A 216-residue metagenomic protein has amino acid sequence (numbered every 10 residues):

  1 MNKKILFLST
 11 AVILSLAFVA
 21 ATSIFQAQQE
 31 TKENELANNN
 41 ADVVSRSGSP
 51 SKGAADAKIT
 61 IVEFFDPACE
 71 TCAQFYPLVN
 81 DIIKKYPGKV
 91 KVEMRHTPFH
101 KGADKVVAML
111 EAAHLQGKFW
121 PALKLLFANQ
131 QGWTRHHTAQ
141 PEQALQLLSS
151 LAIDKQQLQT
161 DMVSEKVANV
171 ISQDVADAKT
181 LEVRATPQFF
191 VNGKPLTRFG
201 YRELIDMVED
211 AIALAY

Functional and structural regions predicted by a protein language model:
M1-T22, A27, Q146-Y216: C-terminal cap of thioredoxin/glutaredoxin-like
Q26-N40: Ser/Thr/Pro/Gly-rich low-complexity linker/stalk segments immediately outside membranes or between
D42-I59, K84: A short beta-strand-turn-helix
V43-V44, Q74, V170: Short secondary-structure boundary/capping elements
R46-P50, L78-V79, V175-D177: A generic local structural motif
P50-K52, W133, L196: Short clusters of hydrophobic/aromatic residues that line enzyme substrate/ligand-binding pockets
A54, E63, R198: Conserved strand-loop elements at the edges of beta-sheets that form or border functional pockets
A57, V62-A68, A73-S149, D154 (+2 more regions): Structural alpha/beta surface segment adjacent to cysteine/selenocysteine redox centers across thiol/disulfide enzymes
